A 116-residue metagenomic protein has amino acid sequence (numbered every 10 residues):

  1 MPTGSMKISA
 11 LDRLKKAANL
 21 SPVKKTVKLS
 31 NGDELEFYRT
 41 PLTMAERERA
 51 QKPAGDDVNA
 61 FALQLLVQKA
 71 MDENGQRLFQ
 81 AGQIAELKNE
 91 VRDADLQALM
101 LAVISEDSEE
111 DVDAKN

Functional and structural regions predicted by a protein language model:
M1-P53, N116: Short, charged/polar N-terminal "headpieces" of proteins
D33-N116: Short, surface-exposed, charged amphipathic helix/loop patches that serve as local interaction elements
